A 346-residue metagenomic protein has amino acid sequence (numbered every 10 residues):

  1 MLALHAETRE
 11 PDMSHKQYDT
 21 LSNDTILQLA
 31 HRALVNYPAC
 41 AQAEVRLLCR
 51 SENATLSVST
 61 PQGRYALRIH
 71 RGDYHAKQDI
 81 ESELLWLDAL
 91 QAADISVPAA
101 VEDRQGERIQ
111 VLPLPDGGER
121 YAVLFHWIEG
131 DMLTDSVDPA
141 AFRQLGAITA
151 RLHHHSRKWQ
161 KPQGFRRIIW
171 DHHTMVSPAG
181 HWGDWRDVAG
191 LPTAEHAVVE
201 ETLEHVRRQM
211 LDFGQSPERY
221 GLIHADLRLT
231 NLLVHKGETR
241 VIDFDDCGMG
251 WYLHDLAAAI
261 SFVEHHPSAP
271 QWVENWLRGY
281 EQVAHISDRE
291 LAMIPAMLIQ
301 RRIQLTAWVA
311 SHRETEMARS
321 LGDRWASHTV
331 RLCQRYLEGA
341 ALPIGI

Functional and structural regions predicted by a protein language model:
M1-Q105, K236, I344-I346: Conserved NTP-binding catalytic cores of kinases and kinase-like/nucleotidyltransferase enzymes across multiple kinase
S14-Q17, L305-I346: ATP/Mg2+ or Mg2+-diphosphate-binding catalytic cores that bind nucleotide phosphates or diphosphates via glycine-rich
E52-Q62, A66-L67, A100, R207-L253: Active-site acidic catalytic loop and adjacent metal/ATP-binding pocket of ATP-dependent phosphoryl transfer enzymes
T60-K161: ATP-binding pocket architecture of kinase catalytic cores
G72, G130, T239, C247-M249 (+1 more regions): Activation segment
G106, R120-D135, G180-G190, I303-S320: A glycine-centered beta->alpha junction motif in the catalytic cores of kinase/phosphotransferase enzymes
D135-A197, E218-Y220, R324: A cross-family kinase active-site recognition segment
Y252-H285, R301-M317: Active-site activation/catalytic loop segments of kinase-like enzymes and analogous catalytic loops in related
